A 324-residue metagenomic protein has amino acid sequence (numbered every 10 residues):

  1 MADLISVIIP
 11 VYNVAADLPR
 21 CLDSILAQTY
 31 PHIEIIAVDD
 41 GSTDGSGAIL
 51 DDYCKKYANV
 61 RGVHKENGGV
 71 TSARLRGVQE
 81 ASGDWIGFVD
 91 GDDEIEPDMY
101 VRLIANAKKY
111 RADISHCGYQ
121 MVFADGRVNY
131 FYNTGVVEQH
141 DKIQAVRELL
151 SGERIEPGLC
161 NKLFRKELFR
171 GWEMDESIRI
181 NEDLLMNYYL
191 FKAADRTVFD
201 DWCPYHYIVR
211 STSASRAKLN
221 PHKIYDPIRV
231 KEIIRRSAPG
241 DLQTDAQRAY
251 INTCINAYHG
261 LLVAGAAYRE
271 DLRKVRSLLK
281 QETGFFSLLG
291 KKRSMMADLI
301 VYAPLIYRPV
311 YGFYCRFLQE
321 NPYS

Functional and structural regions predicted by a protein language model:
D3-S6, S24, E34, L185: Cell-envelope/extracellular polymer assembly enzymes that use nucleotide-activated donors
N13-A27: Short, well-formed alpha-helical segments that are part of the catalytic scaffolds of diverse glycosyltransferases
S24, P31, D39-A48: A conserved acidic beta->alpha catalytic loop
K65-A81: Glycine-rich, basic loop-to-helix element that forms the pyrophosphate-binding segment of sugar-nucleotide handling
V70, G91-D200, Y205-H222: Donor-binding/catalytic cores of nucleotide-activated saccharide and glycerol-phosphate transferases/polymerases
I86: Short aromatic/hydrophobic "clamp" motif used to bind/position activated sugar donors
C203-R210, A217-T244, N256-T283: Catalytic core of nucleotide-sugar-dependent glycosyltransferases
V263-S324: Membrane-interface aromatic/basic loop that binds lipid-linked glycans or pyrophosphate carriers, typified by
